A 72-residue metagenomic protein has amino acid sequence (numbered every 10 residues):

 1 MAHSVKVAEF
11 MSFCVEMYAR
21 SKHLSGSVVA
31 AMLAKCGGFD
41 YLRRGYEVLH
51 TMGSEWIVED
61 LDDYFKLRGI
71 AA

Functional and structural regions predicted by a protein language model:
M1, V5, V48-T51: Charge-dense, low-complexity intrinsically disordered segments
A2-V28: N-terminal acidic leader/helix
A8, A30, R43, V58-D62: Generic detector of well-ordered alpha-helical segments enriched in charged/polar residues, highlighting helical
M11-C14, D40, K66: Compositionally biased, low-structure terminal segments
Y18-S21, S25-T51: Amphipathic, hydrophobic secondary-structure cores in small proteins
E47-A72: Long, compositionally biased
